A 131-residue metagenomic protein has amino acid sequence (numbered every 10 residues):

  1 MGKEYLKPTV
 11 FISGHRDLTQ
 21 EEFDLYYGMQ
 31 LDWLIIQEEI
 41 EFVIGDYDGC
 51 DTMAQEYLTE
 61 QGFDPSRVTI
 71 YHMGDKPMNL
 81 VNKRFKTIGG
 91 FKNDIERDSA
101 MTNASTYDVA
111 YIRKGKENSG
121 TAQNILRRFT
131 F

Functional and structural regions predicted by a protein language model:
G2-P8, R16-F131: Acidic/glycine-enriched connector segments
